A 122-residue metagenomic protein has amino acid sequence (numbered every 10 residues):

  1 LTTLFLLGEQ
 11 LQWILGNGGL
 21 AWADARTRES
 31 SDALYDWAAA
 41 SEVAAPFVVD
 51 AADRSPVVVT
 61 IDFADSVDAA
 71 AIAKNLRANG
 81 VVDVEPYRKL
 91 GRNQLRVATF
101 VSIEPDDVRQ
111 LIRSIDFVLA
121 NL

Functional and structural regions predicted by a protein language model:
L1, S55, R77, G91-N93: A generic structural signal for well-ordered coil/turn residues at beta-strand boundaries that shape enzyme active-site
L1-D32: Structural signature of PLP-dependent enzymes
Q12-G19, A33-V49, A69-A71: PLP-dependent aminotransferase class I/II
L15, V58-T60, R96-V101: Short glycine-rich or small-residue beta-strand-to-loop segments that form or flank ligand, phosphate, metal/Fe-S
A44-V48, V81-P86: A short linear hydrophobic-aromatic micro-motif
A45-L76: Conserved PLP-binding catalytic core of the aspartate aminotransferase-like
A71-N79, L111-D116: Short amphipathic alpha-helices in soluble, non-transmembrane regions that often serve as interface/regulatory elements
K89, N93-L122: PLP-dependent enzyme catalytic core of the Aspartate aminotransferase-like
